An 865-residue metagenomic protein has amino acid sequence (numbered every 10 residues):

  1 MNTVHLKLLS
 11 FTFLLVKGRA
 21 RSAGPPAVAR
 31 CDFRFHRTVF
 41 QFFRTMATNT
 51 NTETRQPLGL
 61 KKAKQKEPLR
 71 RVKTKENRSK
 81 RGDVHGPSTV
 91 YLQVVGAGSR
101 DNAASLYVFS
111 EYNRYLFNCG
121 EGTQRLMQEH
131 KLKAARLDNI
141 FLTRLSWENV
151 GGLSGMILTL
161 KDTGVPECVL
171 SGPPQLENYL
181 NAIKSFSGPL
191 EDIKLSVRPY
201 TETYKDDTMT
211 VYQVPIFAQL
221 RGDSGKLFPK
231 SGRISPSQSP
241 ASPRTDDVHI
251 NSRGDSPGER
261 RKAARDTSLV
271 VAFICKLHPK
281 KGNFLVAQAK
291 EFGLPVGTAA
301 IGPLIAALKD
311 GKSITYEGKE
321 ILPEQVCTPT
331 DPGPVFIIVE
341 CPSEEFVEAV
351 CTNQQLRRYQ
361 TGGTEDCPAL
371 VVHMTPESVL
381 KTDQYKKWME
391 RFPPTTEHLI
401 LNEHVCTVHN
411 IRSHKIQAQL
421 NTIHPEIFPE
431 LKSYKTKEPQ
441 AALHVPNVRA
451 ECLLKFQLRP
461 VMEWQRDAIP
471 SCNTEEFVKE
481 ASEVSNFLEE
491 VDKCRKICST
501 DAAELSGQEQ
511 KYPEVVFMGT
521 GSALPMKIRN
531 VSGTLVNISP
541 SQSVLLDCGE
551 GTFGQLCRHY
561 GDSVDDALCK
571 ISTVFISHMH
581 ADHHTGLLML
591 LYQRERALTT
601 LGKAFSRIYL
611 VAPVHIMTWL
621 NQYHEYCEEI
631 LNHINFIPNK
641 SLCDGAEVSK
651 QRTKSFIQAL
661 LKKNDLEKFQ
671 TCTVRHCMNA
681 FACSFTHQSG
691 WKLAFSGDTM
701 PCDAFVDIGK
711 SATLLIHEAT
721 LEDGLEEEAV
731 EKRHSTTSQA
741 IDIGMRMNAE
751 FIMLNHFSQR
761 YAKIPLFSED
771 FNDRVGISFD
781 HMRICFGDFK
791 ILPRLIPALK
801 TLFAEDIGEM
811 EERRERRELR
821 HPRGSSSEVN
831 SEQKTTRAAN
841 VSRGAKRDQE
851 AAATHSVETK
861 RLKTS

Functional and structural regions predicted by a protein language model:
M1-A47: N-terminal mitochondrial targeting presequence
D32, A47-P87, Y107-F109, K205-V516 (+3 more regions): Metal-dependent phosphodiesterase/nuclease catalytic metal-binding core
N49, G82-P166, L176-N178, S185-D192 (+9 more regions): Pre-active-site segment of Zn-dependent metallo-hydrolases
G96, S110-Y112, E121, K131 (+19 more regions): Residues that form ligand- and interface-recognition hot spots within folded domains
F117-G120, L137-N149, G172-P173, I338-S343 (+9 more regions): Active-site neighborhood of phospho(di)ester-bond hydrolases with catalytic His/Asp-centered motifs
L137-D138, P166-V169, L195, A369 (+5 more regions): Residue-level recognition of the N-termini of beta-strands and the immediately preceding loop/turn
L153, Y179-K184, E348-C351, K381-Y385 (+5 more regions): A short acidic (Asp/Glu
P189-Y200, H633-I634: A glycine-rich helix N-cap at a beta->alpha junction
